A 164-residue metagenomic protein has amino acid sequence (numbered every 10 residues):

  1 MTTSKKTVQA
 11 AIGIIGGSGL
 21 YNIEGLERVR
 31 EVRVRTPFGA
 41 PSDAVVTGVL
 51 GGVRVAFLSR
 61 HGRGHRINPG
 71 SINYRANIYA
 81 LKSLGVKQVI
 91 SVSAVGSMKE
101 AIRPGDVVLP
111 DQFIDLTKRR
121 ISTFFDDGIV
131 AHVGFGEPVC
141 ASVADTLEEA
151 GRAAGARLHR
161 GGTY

Functional and structural regions predicted by a protein language model:
T2-G136: Metabolite-binding pocket within alpha/beta catalytic cores that recognizes anionic/polar moieties
P138-Y164: Active-site rim beta-loop-alpha module in soluble metabolic enzymes
